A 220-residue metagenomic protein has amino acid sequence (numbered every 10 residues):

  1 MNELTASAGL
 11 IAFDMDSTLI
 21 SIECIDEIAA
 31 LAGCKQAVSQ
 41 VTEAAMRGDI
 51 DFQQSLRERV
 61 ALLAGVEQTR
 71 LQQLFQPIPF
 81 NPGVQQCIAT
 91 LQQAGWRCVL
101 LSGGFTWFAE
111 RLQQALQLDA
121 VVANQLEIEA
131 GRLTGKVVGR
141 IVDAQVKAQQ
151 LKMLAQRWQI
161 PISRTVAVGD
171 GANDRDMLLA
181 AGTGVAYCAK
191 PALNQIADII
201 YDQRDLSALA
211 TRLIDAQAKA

Functional and structural regions predicted by a protein language model:
M1-N2, A220: Basic/polar N-terminal segments that are highly enriched at the extreme N-terminus, encompassing both cleavable
N2-L126: Alpha-helical substrate-recognition element adjacent to the catalytic core
F75-C98, G103-A220: C-terminal cap/substrate-recognition subdomain and adjoining C-terminal extension of metal-dependent phosphatase-like
